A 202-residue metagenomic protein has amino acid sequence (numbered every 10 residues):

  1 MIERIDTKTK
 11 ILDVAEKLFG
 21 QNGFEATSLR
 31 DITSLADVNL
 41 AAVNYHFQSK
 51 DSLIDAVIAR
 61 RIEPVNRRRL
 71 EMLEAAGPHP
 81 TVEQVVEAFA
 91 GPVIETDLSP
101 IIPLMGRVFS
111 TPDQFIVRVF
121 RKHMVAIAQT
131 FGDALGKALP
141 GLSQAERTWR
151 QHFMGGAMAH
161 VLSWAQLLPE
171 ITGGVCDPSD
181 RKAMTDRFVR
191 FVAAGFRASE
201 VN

Functional and structural regions predicted by a protein language model:
M1-D6, N202: N-terminal intrinsically disordered/low-complexity leader segments
R4, K8-E16: Short, leucine-enriched amphipathic alpha-helices that occur as contiguous helical runs
K10, L18-S52, A56, R60: Helix-turn-helix
L70-S99, Q151: Hydrophobic alpha-helical connector segments
Q84, D97-K122, A165-E170: Amphipathic alpha-helical segments used for helix-helix packing
F89-V93, I102-F109, M154, M158 (+1 more regions): Short alpha-helical scaffolding segments that buttress acidic/His motifs in well-ordered protein cores
D113-L139, T148: Amphipathic alpha-helical packing segments from all-alpha helical-bundle domains
L139-G156: All-alpha amphipathic helical-bundle segments outside canonical DNA-binding/catalytic cores that form hydrophobic
